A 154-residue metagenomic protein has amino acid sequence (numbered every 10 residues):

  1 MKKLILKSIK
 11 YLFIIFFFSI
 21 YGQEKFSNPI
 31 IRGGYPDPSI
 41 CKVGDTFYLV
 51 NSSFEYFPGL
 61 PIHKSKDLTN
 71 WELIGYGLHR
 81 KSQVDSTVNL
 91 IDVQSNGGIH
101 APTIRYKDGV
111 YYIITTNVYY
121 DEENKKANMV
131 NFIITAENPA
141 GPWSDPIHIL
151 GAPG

Functional and structural regions predicted by a protein language model:
M1-E24: Bacterial Sec-dependent N-terminal signal peptides
G22-G154: Carbohydrate-active catalytic/glycan-binding domains of CAZyme proteins, especially the secreted or lumenal ectodomains
